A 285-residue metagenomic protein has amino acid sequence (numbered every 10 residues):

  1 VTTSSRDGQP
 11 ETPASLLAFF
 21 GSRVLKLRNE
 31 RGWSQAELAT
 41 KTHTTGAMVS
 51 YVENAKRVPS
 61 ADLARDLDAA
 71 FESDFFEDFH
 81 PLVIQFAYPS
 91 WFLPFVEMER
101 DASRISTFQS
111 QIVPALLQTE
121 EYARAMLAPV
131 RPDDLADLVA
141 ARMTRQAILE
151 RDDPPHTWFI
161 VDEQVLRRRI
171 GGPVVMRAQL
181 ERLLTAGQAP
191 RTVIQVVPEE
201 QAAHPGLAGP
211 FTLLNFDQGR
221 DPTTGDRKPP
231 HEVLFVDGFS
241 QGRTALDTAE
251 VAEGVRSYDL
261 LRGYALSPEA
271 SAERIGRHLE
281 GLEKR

Functional and structural regions predicted by a protein language model:
V1-V83: Basic, Lys/Arg-rich alpha-helical nucleic-acid-recognition elements, primarily the DNA-binding modules of transcription
R6, P10, E77-F108, G225-D226: Short, charged recognition helix plus adjacent turn of helix-turn-helix-like nucleic-acid-binding domains
D7-T12, L25-K26, A36-A39, F75-E77 (+5 more regions): A broad, low-specificity signal for short, low-complexity segments enriched in glycine/proline and polar/charged
Q9-P13, K56-R57, D66-A69, E77-D78 (+5 more regions): Short alpha-helix boundary/capping motifs
T45, A87-Y88, H204: Conserved N-terminal glycine/acidic-rich loop preference
E53, E99, E232: Acidic-residue sensor for enzyme active/binding pockets
R104, S110-R285: Hydrophobic protein-protein interaction segments
